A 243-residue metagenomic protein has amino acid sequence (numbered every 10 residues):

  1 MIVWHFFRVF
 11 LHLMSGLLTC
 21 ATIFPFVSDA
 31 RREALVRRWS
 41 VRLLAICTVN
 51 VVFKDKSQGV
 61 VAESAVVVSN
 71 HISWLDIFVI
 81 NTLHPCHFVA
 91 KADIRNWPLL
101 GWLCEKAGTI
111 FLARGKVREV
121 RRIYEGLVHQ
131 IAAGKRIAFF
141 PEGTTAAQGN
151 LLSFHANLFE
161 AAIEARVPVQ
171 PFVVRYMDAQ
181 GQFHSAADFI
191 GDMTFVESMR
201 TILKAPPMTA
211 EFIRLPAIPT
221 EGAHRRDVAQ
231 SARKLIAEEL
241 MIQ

Functional and structural regions predicted by a protein language model:
M1-V52, W102-A107, A205: A transmembrane-helix-recognition feature enriched in membrane-embedded lipid enzymes and envelope glyco-/phospholipid
I2-V3, V36-K91: Conserved H-X4-D acyltransferase segment
I46, V51-S57, L75-I77, R118-E119 (+3 more regions): Soluble, non-transmembrane catalytic domains of enzymes that act on hydrophobic metabolites at membranes
S64-V66, T109, R136-F140, P168 (+1 more regions): Residue-level preference for the first positions of well-ordered beta-strands
W74-G126, I131, K135: Membrane-embedded segments
K91, L112, F140, F172-R175: Generic beta-sheet signal
L99-G101, G149-A223, D227, S231: A cross-family acyltransferase "interaction/gating" segment
Q130-F159: Catalytic-site beta-strand/loop segments enriched in glycine and acidic/polar residues
